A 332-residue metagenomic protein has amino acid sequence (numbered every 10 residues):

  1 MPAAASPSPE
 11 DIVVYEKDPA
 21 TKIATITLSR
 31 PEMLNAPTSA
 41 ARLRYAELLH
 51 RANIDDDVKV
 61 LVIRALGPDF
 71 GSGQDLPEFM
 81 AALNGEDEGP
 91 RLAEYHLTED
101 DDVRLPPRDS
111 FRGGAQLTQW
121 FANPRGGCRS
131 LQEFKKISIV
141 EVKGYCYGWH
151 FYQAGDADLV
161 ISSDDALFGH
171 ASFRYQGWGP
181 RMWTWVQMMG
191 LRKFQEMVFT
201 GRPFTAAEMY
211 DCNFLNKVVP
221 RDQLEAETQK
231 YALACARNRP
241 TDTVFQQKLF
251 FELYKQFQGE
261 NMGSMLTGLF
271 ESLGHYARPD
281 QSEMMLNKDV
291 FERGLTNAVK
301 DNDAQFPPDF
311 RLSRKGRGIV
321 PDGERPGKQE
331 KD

Functional and structural regions predicted by a protein language model:
M1-K22, D87-E88, T205-A206, R237-D332: C-terminal alpha-helix plus adjacent terminal tail
M1-P68, M80, G85, G327-D332: Conserved CoA-thioester-binding segment of acyl-CoA-metabolizing enzymes
I26, R30, R44-Y45, I63 (+5 more regions): Terminal peptide-recognition signature
M33, A65-G126: Glycine- (often His-adjacent) and acidic-residue-rich active-site loop that binds/positions the CoA thioester
A40-R44, N123, S130, E227 (+1 more regions): Charged catalytic carboxylate motif
L48-R51, N123-K135: Catalytic-core regions built around general acid/base machinery
E99-P107, I137, T243-F251: Acidic catalytic patch
R129-D242: Crotonase-fold acyl-CoA enzyme core
